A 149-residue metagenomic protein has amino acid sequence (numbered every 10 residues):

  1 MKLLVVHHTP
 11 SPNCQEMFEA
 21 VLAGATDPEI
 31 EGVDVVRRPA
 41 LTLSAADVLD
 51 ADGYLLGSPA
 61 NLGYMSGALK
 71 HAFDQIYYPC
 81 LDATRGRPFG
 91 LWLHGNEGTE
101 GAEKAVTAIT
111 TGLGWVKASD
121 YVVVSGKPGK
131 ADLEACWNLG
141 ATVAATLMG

Functional and structural regions predicted by a protein language model:
L3, N13-E16, A20-L43, D50-S58 (+1 more regions): FMN-binding flavodoxin-like domain, especially the glycine-rich phosphate-binding loop
H8-P12: Short polar catalytic/cofactor-binding loops
